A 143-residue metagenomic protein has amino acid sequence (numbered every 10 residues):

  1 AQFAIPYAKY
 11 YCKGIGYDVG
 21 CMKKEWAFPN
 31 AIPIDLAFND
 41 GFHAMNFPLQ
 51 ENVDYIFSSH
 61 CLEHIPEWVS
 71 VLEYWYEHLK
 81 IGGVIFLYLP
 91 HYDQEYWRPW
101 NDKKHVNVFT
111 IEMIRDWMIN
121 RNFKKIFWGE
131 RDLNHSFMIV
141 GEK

Functional and structural regions predicted by a protein language model:
A1-F3, V19: Extended recognition/assembly regions associated with phosphoester-bond processing machinery
P6, Y10-Y11, P66-K143: S-adenosyl-L-methionine-dependent methyltransferase catalytic module, highlighting the catalytic core
Y11-K13, A27, L49-N52, I81: Residue-level preference for short coil/turn positions at secondary-structure junctions
C12-K23: Conserved class I S-adenosyl-L-methionine
Y17, I32-I34, F86: Hydrophobic/aromatic beta-strand patches that form the interior of the parallel beta-sheet core in alpha/beta enzyme
M22-E51, S58: Adenosine-cofactor binding site in Rossmann-like domains, unifying the SAM/SAH pocket of S-adenosylmethionine-dependent
D54-E67: A short SAM/SAH-binding and catalytic strip from SAM-dependent methyltransferases
